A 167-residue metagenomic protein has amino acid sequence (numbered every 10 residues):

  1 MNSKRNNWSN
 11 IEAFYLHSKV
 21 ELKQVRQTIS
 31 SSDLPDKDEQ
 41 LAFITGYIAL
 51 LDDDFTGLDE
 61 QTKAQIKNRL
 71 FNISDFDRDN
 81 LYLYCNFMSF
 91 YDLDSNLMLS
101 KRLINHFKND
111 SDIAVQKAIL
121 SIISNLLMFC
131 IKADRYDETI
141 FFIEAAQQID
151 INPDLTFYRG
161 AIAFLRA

Functional and structural regions predicted by a protein language model:
M1-N6: Basic, Lys/Arg-rich alpha-helical nucleic-acid-recognition elements, primarily the DNA-binding modules of transcription
S9, Q40-L51, Y82-N86, N125 (+2 more regions): "A position-specific structural signal for the A-helix of alpha-solenoid helical repeats
Y15-T28, D54-A64, D92-R102, A133-E144: Helix-turn-helix repeat elements of alpha-solenoid scaffolds
V25-R69: Hydrophobic alpha-helical segments and helix pairs
R26-S31, Q65-F71, I104-S111, F141-I151: Amphipathic alpha-helical segments of tetratricopeptide repeats
D36-L41, S74-D79, A114-A118, L155-F157: Residue signature of alpha-solenoid helical repeat architecture, marking inter-repeat boundaries and helix-start
L51-G57, K63-D110: Hydrophobic, aromatic-enriched interface-forming segments
L127-A167: Glycine/small-residue-rich hydrophobic helix-like segments
